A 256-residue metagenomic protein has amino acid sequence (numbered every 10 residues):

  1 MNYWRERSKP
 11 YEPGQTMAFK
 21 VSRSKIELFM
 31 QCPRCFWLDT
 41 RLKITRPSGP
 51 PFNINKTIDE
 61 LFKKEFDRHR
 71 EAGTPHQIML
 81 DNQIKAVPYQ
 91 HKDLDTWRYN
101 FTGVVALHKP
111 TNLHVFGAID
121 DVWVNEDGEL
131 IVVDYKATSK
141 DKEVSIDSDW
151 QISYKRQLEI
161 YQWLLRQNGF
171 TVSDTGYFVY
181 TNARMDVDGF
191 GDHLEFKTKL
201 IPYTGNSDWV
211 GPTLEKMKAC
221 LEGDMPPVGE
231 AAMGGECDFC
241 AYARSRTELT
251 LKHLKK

Functional and structural regions predicted by a protein language model:
M1-N125, E129, K256: Metal-dependent nuclease catalytic cores that hydrolyze phosphodiester bonds in DNA/RNA, characterized by
W4-R7, Y11-G14, K20-V21, L164-K256: Metal-dependent nuclease catalytic regions and adjoining charged, substrate-binding loops involved in nucleic-acid end
C32, F66, Y161, V210 (+1 more regions): A residue-level signal for conserved active-site and pocket-lining positions in enzyme catalytic cores
W37-L38, T45-P47, K140-V144, R184-D188 (+1 more regions): Short catalytic/ligand-binding loop motif for oxyanion handling, primarily in non-cytosolic enzymes, centered on
K56-T57, I152, A231: Residue-level detector of secondary-structure boundary/capping sites
W97-P212: Mg2+/Mn2+-dependent nuclease catalytic core
